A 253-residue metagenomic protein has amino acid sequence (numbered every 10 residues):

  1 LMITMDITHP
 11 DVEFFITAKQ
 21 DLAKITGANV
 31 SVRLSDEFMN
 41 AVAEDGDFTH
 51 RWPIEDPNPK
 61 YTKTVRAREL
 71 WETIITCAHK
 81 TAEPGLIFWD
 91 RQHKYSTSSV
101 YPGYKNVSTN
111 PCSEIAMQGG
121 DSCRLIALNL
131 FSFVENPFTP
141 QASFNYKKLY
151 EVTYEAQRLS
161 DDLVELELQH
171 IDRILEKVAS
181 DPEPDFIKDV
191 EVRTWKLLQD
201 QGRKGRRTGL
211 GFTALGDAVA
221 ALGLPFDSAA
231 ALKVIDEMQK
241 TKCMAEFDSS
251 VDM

Functional and structural regions predicted by a protein language model:
L1-E151, E165-E183, T194-Q201, E246-M253: Active-site cavity-forming subdomains of large catalytic enzyme subunits
G119, Y154, R206-L210: Alpha-helix N-cap/helix-start motif at coil-to-helix transitions, marked by capping-box chemistry
Y150-D161: Hydrophobic core segments within long, regular secondary-structure runs in both alpha- and beta-rich folds
L197, K204-M253: Extended, well-ordered alpha-helical scaffold/bundle regions in very large, multi-domain proteins
